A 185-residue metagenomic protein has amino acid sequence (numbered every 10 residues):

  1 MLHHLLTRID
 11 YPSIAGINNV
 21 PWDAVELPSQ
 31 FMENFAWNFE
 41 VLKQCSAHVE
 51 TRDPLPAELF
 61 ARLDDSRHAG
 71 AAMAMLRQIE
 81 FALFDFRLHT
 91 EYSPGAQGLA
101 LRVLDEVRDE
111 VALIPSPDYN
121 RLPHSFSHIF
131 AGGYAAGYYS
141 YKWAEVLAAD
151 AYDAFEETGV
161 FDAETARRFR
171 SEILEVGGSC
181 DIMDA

Functional and structural regions predicted by a protein language model:
M1-A185: Cation-handling catalytic/transport regions enriched in His/Asp/Glu
